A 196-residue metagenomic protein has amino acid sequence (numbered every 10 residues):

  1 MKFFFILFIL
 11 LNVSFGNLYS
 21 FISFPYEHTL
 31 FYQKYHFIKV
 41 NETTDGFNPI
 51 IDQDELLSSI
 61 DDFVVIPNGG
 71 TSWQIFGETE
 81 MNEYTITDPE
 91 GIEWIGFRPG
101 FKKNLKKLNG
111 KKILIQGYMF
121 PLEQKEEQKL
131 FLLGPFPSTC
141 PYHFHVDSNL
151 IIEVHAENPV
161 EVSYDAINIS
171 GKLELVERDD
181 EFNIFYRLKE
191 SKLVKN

Functional and structural regions predicted by a protein language model:
F4-L11: Sec-dependent N-terminal signal peptides
G16-N196: OB-fold and OB-like single-stranded nucleic-acid-recognition modules and their adjacent interaction interfaces
